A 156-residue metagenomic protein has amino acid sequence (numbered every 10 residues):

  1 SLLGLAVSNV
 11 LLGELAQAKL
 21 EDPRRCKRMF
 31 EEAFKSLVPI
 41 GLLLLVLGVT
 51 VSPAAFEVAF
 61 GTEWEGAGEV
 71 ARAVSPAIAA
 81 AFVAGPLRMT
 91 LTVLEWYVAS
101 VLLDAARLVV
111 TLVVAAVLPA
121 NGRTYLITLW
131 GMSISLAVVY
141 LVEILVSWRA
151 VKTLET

Functional and structural regions predicted by a protein language model:
S1-E21, T90-V93: Helix-loop junctions and terminal segments of transmembrane helices in multi-pass membrane transport/translocation
L3-A6, L45-P53, V58, V70 (+2 more regions): Membrane-embedded alpha-helical segments of multi-pass transporters/permeases
P23-L45, S147: Membrane-water interface segments that mark the loop-to-transmembrane alpha-helix transition
R24, E31, V49-A79: Interfacial segments at transmembrane-helix termini and the short loops linking adjacent helices
E32, E69, V98-A99, I127: Residue-level recognition of membrane-helix boundary sites in multi-pass small-molecule transporters
E32, L45, A54, I78 (+2 more regions): Residue-level recognition of pore/gate-forming positions within transmembrane alpha-helices of multi-pass
P76-A106, S147: Membrane-interface junctions at transmembrane-helix termini in multi-pass inner-membrane proteins
E95-V98, L108-R149, T153: Membrane-interface helix-loop junctions in multi-pass transport and translocation proteins
